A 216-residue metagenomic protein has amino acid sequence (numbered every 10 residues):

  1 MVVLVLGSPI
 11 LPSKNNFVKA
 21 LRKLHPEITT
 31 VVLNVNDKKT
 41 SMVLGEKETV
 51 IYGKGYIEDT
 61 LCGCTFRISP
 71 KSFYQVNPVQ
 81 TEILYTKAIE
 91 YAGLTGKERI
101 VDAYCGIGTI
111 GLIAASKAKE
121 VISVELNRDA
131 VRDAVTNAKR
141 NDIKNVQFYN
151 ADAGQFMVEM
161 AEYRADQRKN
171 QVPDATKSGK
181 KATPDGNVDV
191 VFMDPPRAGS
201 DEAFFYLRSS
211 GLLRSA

Functional and structural regions predicted by a protein language model:
M1-P9: Carbohydrate-binding surface patches
S13-K23, E27-A216: Rossmann-like S-adenosyl-L-methionine
